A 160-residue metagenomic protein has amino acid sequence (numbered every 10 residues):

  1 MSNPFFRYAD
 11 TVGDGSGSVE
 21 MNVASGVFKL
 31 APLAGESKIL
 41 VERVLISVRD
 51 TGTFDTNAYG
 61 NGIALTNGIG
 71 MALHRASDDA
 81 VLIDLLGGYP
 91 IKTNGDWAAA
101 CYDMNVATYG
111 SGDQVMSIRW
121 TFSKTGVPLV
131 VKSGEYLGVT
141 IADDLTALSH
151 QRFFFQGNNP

Functional and structural regions predicted by a protein language model:
M1-L40, V48-I63, G68-G70, R75 (+1 more regions): C-terminal interaction-tip segments
D79-L86: Surface-exposed loop/edge segments in extracytoplasmic proteins
L86-V130: Extended, solvent-exposed segments with strong compositional bias
